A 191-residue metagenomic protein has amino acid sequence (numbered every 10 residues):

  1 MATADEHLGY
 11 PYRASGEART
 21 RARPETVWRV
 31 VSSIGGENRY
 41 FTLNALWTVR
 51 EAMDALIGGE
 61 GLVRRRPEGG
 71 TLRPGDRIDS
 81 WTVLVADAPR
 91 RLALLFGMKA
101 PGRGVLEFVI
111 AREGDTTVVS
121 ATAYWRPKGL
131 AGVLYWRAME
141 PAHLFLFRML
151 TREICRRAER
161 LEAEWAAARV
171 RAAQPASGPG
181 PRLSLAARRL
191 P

Functional and structural regions predicted by a protein language model:
M1-V63, A173-P191: Hydrophobic ligand-binding cavity/cleft-lining segments
G9-P11, D76, P101, G114: Short coil/turn motifs at beta-sheet boundaries
R13-S15, I78, G102-E107: Short, surface-exposed coil-to-beta transition loops
R21-E25, V85-P89, V109-V118: A short, structured loop/turn motif at beta-sheet edges
P24-E25, S32-K99, E153, W165-A168: Glycine-rich portal/gate segments that line the openings of hydrophobic small-molecule binding cavities
L72, R91, G104-E107, E140 (+2 more regions): Glycine-rich, low-complexity intrinsically disordered segments
M98-L144: Beta-strand/loop substructures that line and gate deep hydrophobic ligand-binding cavities in soluble
P127, A131-R171, A176-R182: A conserved amphipathic terminal alpha-helix motif
